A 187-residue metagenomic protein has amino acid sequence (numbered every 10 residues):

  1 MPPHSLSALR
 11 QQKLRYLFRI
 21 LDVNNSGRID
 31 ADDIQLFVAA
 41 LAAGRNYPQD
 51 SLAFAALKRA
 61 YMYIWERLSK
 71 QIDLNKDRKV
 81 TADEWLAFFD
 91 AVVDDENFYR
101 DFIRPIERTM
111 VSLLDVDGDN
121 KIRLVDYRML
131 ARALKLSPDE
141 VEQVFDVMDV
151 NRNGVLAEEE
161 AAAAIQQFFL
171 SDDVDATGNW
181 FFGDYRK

Functional and structural regions predicted by a protein language model:
M1-R15: Plant-biased recognition of short, low-complexity, intrinsically disordered N-terminal tails
P3-L6, V23, G154: Generic alpha-helical structural element
L6-L9, L57-A60, Y99-F102: A generic short alpha-helical patch detector that favors 3-5-residue windows in or near N-terminal regions
I20-D22, S26-N97, T109: Acidic (E/D-rich), amphipathic helical modules within compact regulatory domains
I64-G118, L124, R128-K187: EF-hand and EF-hand-like Ca2+-sensor regions
